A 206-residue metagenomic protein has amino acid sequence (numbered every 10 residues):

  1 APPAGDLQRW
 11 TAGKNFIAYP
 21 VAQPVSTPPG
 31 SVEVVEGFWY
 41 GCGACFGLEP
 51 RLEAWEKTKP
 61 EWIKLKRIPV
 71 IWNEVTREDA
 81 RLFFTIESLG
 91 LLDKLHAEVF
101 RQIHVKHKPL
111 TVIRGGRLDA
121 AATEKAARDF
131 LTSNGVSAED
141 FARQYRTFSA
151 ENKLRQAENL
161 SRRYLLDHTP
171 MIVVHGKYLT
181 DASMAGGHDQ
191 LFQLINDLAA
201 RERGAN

Functional and structural regions predicted by a protein language model:
A1-R77, A200-N206: Extracytoplasmic thiol/disulfide redox context detector
A18-V21, V112, D181: Generic structural "secondary-structure junction" signal
S31, V35, G41-L48, I71-D79 (+6 more regions): Solvent-exposed, acidic/flexible segments
F38-G41, E56-K59, I86-G90, V99 (+6 more regions): Sec/Tat-exported extracytoplasmic proteins
E49-E56, D79-F83, H96, E124 (+4 more regions): Extracytoplasmic/secreted envelope proteins and their assembly/folding machinery, especially bacterial periplasmic
P60-L131: Structural microenvironment flanking redox-active thiols in thiol-disulfide oxidoreductases
D129-N206: C-terminal cap of thioredoxin/glutaredoxin-like
